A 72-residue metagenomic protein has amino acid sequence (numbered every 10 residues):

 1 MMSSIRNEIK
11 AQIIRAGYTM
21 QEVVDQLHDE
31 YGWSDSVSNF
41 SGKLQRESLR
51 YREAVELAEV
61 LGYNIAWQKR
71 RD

Functional and structural regions predicted by a protein language model:
M1-E22, Q26, N64: A short, Lys/Arg-rich alpha-helix, primarily the initiator
Q26, E30, V60: Residues within the alpha-helical elements of helix-turn-helix
E30-L49: Recognition helix of helix-turn-helix/homeodomain-like DNA-binding domains that insert into the DNA major groove
R52-A66: DNA major-groove recognition helix of helix-turn-helix/homeodomain DNA-binding modules
Q68-D72: Short amphipathic recognition helices of helix-turn-helix/homeodomain-type DNA-binding modules
